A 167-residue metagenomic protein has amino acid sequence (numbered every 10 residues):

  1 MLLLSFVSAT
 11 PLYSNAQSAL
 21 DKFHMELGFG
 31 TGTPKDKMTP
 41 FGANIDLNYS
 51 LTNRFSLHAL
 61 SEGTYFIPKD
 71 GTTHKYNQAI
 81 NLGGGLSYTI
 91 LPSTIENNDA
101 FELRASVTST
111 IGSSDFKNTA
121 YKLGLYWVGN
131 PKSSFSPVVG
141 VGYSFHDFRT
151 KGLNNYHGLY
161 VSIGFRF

Functional and structural regions predicted by a protein language model:
M1-A9: Bacterial N-terminal signal peptides
L12-T64, S162, R166: Short glycine/proline- and aromatic-enriched beta-strand/turn motifs that initiate or cap beta-hairpins
S18-F23, F29, Q78, T119 (+2 more regions): First exposed extracellular module after export/assembly in secreted or surface-exposed proteins
G28-G32, E62-F66, S106-G112, G142-H146 (+1 more regions): Outer-membrane beta-barrel pore domains and translocons
G30-F41, D70-Y76, S109-A120, D147-Y156: Solvent-exposed loop/turn segments connecting transmembrane beta-strands in outer-membrane beta-barrel proteins
D46-F135: Gram-negative (and chloroplast) outer-membrane scaffold detector with strong preference for beta-barrel transmembrane
G83-I90, N155-F167: Outer-membrane beta-barrel "beta-signal"
